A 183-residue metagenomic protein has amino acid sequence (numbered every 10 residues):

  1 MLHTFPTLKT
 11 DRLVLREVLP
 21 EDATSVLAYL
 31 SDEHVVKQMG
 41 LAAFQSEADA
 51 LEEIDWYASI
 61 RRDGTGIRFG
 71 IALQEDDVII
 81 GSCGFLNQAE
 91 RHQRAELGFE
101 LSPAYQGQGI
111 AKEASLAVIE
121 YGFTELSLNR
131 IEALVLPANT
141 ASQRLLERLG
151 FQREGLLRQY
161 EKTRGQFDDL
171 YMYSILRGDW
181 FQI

Functional and structural regions predicted by a protein language model:
M1-V36, R68, A72-I183: Acyl-donor (CoA/ACP) binding surface of acyl/acetyltransferases
F5, F44, A48, R61-R62: Generic hydrophobic, helix-prone segments enriched in Leu/Val/Ile
L30, M39, R61-R62: Hydrophobic residues in alpha-helical segments
H34-W56, I67: Conserved GNAT-fold acetyl-CoA-binding loop/helix
W56-I60, Y121: A generic secondary-structure signal
I60-G64, F151: Short loop/turn motifs at secondary-structure junctions and domain boundaries
